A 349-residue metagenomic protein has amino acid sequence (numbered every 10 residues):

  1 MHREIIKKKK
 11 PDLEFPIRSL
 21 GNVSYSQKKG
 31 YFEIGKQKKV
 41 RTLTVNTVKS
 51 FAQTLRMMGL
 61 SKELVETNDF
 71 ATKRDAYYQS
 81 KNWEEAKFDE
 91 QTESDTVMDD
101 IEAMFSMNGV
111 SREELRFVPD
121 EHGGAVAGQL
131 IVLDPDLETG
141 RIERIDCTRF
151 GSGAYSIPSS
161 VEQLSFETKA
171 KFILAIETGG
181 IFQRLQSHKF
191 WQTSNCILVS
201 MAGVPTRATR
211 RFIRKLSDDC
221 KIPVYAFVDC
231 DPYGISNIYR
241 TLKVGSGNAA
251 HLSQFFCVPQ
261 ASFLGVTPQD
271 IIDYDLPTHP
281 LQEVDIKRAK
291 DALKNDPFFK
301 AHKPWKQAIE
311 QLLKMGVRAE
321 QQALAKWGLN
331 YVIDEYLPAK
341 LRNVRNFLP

Functional and structural regions predicted by a protein language model:
M1-P223, P232-P349: Nucleic-acid enzyme cleavage-core boundary/entry regions
D229: Active-site glycine-centered loops adjacent to acidic/histidine catalytic or metal-binding residues that shape
